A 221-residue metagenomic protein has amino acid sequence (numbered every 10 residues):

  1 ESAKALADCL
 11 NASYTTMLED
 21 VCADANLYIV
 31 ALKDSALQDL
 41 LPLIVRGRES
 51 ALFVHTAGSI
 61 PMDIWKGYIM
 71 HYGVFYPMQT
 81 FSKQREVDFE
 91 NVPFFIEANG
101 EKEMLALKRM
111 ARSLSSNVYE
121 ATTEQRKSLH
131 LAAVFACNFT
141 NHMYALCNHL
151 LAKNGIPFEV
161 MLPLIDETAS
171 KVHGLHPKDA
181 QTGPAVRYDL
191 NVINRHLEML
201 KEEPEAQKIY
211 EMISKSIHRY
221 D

Functional and structural regions predicted by a protein language model:
E1, D34-S35, G58-S59, G100-E101 (+1 more regions): Alpha-helix N-cap/helix-start capping motif
S2-C9, E86-L131, A136-H173: Internal alpha-helical scaffold of NAD(P)-dependent oxidoreductase catalytic cores
C9-E86, L107: Rossmann-like NAD(P)(H) cofactor-binding subdomain of soluble oxidoreductases
L10, L114-S115, P204, D221: A broad structural signal for alpha-helix termini and local helix breaks/kinks
I29, A133-A136, T140, Y210 (+1 more regions): Amphipathic, non-transmembrane alpha-helical scaffold segments
I29-V30, I96, P184: Glycine- and other small-residue-rich loops at beta-strand/loop junctions that grip anionic moieties
L52, E159-V160, K208: Alpha-helix N-cap and coil->helix boundary residues
A152, D166-D221: Interdomain hinge/lid region at the active-site interface of Rossmann-like NAD(P)-dependent oxidoreductases
